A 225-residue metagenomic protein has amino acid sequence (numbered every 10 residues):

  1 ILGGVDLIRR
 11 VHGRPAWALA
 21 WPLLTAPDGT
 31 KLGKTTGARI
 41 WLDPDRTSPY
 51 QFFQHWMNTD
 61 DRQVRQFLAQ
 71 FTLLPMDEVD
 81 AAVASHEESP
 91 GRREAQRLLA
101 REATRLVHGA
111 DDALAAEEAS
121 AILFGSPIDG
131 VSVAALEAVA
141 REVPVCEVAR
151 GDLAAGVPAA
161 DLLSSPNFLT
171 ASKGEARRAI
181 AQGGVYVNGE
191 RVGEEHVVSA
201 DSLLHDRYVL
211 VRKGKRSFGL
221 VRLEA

Functional and structural regions predicted by a protein language model:
I1-D6: Internal alpha/beta core interface subdomains
I8-A225: Conserved nucleotide- and phosphate/pyrophosphate-binding catalytic cores in adenylate/nucleotidyl-handling enzymes
